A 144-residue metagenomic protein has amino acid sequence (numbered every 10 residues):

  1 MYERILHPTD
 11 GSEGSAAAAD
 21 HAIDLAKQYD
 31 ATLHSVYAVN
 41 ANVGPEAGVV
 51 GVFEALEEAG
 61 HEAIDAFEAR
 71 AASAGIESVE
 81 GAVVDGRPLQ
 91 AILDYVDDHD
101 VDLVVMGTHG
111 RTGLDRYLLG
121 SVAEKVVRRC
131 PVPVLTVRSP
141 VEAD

Functional and structural regions predicted by a protein language model:
M1-L6, A16, T136-V137, A143-D144: Terminal disorder- and signal-encoded targeting elements
E3-E46: Small/aliphatic-rich secondary-structure junction motif
H21, A55-F67, A91: Short, solvent-exposed amphipathic alpha-helices that sit in or adjacent to ligand/effector-binding or catalytic
V36, E80-V84, L135: General small-molecule cofactor/ligand-binding pocket signal
Y37-E62: Acidic, proline/glycine-rich short linear motifs
A72-V104, V141-D144: Structural beta-alpha unit
D98-D144: Gly/Ser-rich helix-loop-strand patches that form or flank binding pockets for ribonucleotide-derived cofactors
